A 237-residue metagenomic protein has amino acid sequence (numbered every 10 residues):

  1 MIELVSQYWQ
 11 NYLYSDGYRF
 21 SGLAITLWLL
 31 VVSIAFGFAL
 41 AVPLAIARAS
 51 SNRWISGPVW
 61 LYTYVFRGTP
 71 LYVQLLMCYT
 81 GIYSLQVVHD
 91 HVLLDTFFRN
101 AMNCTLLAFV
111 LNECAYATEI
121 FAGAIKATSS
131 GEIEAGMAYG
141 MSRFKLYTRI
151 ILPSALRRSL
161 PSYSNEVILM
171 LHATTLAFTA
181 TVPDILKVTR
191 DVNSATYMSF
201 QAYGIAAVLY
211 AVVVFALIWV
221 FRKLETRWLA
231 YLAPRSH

Functional and structural regions predicted by a protein language model:
M1-H237: Transmembrane alpha-helices and adjacent helix-loop boundaries
